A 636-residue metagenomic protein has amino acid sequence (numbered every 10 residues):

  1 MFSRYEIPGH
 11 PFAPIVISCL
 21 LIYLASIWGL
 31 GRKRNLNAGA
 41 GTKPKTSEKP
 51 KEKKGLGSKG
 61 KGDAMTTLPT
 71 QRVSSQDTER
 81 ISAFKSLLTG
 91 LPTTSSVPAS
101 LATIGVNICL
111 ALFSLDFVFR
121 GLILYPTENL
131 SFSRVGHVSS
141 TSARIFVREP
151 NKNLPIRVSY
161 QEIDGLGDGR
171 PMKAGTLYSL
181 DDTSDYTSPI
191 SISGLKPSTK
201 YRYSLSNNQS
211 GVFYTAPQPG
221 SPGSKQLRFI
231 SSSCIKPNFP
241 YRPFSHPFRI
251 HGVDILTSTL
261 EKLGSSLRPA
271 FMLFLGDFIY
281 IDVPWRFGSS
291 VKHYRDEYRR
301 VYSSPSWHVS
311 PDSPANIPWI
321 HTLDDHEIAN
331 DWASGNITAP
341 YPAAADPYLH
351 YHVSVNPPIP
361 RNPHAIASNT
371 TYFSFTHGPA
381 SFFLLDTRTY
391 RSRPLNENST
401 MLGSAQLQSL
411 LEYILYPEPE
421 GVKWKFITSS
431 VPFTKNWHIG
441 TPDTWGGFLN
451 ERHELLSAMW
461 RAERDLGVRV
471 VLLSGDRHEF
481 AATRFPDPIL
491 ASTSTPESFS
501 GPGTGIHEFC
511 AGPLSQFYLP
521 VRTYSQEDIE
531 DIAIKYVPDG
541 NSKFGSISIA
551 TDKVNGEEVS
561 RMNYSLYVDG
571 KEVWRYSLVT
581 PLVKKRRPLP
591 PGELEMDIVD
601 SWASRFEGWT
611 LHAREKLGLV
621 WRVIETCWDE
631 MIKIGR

Functional and structural regions predicted by a protein language model:
M1-R636: Metal-dependent phosphoester/phosphodiester hydrolase catalytic core
